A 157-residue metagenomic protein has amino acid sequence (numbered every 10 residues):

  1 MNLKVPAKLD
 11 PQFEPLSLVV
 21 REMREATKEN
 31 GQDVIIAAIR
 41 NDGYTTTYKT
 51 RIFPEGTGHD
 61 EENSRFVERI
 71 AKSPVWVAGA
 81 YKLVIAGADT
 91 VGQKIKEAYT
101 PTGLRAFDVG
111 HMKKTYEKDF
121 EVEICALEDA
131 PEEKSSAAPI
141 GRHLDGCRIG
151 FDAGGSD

Functional and structural regions predicted by a protein language model:
M1-R148: Nucleotide/phosphate-binding catalytic cleft detector across ATP-hydrolyzing and phosphate-transferring enzymes
R148-G155: Fungal eukaryote-biased detector of long internal structured cores
